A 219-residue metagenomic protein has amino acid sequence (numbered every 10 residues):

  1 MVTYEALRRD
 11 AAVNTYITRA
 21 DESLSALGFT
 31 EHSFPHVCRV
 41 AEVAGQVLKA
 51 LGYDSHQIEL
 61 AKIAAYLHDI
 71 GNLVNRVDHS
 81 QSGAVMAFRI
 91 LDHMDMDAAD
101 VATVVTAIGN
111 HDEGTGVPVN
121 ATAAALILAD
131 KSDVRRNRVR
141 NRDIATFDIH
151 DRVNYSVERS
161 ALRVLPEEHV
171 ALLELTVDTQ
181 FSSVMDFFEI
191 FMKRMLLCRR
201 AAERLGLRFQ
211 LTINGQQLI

Functional and structural regions predicted by a protein language model:
M1-H79: Acidic/His-rich, divalent-metal-binding segments that scaffold phosphate/diphosphate chemistry
F29-H32, V117, I190: Non-transmembrane, amphipathic alpha-helical segments
L51-S55, L91-A99: Phosphate-handling active-site elements
A61, A65, S82, I108 (+1 more regions): Short alpha-helical catalytic segment bearing the HExxH-like zincin motif of zinc-dependent metalloproteases
D78-F88, A98-A99: Post-HEXXH active-site segment of zinc metalloproteases
D97-V157: Histidine/acidic-rich helix-loop-helix segments that form or flank divalent-metal centers in metalloenzyme catalytic
D133-I219: Terminal helices and disordered tails flanking the catalytic cores of nucleotide-processing hydrolases
